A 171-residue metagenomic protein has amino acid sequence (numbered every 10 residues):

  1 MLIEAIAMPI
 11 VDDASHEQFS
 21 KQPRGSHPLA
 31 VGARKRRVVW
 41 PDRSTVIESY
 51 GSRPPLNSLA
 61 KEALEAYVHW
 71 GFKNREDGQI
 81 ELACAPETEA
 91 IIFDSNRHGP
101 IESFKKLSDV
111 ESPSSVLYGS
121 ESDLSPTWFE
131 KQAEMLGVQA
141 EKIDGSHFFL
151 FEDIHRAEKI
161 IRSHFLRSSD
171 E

Functional and structural regions predicted by a protein language model:
M1-V38, S125-P126: Flexible "cap/lid" loop of the alpha/beta hydrolase fold
I6-M8, F72-K73, S120-D123, S146-F148: Short, solvent-exposed loop/turn segments at secondary-structure junctions
S15-Q18, F129-A133, H155-E158: Short, glycine/charged-enriched secondary-structure capping and boundary segments
A33, R37-S115: Alpha/beta-hydrolase
W40, D123-L124, F151-E152: A short, basic/aromatic alpha-helical/loop segment that forms part of the nucleotidyl-sugar donor-binding site
F104-S146: Conserved loop-alpha-helix segment in the C-terminal half of the alpha/beta-hydrolase fold that carries the catalytic
G145-E158: Catalytic histidine-centered segment of alpha/beta-hydrolase-like enzymes
I160-E171: C-terminal alpha-helix
